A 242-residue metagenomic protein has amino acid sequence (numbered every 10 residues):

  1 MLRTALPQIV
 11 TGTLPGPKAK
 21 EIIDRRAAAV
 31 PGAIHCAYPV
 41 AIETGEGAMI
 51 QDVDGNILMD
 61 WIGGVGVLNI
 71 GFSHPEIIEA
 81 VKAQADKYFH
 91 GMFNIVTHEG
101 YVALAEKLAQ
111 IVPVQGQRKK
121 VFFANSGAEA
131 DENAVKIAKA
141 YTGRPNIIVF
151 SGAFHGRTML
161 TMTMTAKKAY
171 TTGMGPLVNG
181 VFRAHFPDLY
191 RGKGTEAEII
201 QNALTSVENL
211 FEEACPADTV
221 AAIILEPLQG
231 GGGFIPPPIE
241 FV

Functional and structural regions predicted by a protein language model:
L2-E46, A203: Active-site-adjacent loop/helix segments that line or gate small-molecule/cofactor pockets in enzymes
P7-T11, G16, I57-R144, I148: Glycine-rich loop-to-alpha-helix module at the N-terminal edge of alpha/beta enzyme cores
P39-W61: Active-site and channel-lining beta-strand-loop segments that bind or position nucleotide-derived/phosphorylated
V67-I70, Y190-R191, G230-G232: Short, small-residue-enriched loops and turns at beta-alpha junctions that line or gate enzyme active sites
E106-A221: PLP-dependent aspartate aminotransferase-fold enzymes
A221-A222, V242: Glycine-rich phosphate/oxyanion-binding loops and their immediately adjacent helices within cytosolic catalytic domains
L228-V242: Active-site core of PLP-dependent enzymes with the aminotransferase class I/II
